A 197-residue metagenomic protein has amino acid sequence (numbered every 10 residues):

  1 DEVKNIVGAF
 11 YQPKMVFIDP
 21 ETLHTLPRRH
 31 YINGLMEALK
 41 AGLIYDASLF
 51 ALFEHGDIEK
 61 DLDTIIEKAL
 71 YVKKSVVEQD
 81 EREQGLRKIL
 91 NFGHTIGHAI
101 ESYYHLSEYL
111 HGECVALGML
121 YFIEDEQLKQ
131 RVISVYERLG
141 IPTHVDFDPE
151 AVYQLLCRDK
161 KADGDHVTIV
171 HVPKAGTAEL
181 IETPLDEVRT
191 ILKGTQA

Functional and structural regions predicted by a protein language model:
D1-E54: A glycine/threonine-rich phosphate-anchoring loop and its flanking beta-alpha core in nucleotide/phosphate-binding
V7-Y11, E81-R82, K161-D163: Solvent-exposed alpha-helices and their adjacent loops that cap or buttress functional pockets in soluble metabolic
K14, I89, T168-I169: Residue-level marker of motif borders
M36, Q130-A197: C-terminal charged capping/lid subdomain of soluble metabolic enzymes
L43-F50, Y104-S107, D125-R131, G164 (+1 more regions): Short helix-capping/linker segments at secondary-structure and domain boundaries
A51-A151: Active-site segments that bind and position negatively charged phosphate/pyrophosphate groups
